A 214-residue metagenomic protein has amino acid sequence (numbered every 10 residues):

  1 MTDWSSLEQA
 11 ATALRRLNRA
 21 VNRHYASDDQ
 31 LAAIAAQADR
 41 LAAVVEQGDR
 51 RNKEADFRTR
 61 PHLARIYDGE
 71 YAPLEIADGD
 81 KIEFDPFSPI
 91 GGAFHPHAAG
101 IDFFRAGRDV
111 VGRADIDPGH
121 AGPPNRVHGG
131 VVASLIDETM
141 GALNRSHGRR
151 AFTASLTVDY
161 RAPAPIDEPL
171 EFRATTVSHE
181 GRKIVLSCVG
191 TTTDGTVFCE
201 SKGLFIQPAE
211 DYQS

Functional and structural regions predicted by a protein language model:
M1-D78, A164-I166, V177-S214: HotDog/MaoC-like acyl-thioester-processing domains
S5-A20, I90-R126: Catalytic strand-loop segment that frames the active site of acyl-thioester-processing enzymes
G48-D56, T139-L170: Hydrophobic beta-strand-centered segment that forms part of the acyl-chain substrate-binding groove
D49, E54-R113: Eukaryote-specific, low-hydrophobicity, charge-rich regions
G100-D102, R173-T175, K202: Short, surface-exposed charged micro-motifs
G107-D109, V127-R150: Active-site helix/loop of acyl-thioester processing domains in fatty-acid/polyketide metabolism, spanning hotdog-fold
P124-N125, G129, P163: Alpha-helix N-cap/helix-initiation motif
